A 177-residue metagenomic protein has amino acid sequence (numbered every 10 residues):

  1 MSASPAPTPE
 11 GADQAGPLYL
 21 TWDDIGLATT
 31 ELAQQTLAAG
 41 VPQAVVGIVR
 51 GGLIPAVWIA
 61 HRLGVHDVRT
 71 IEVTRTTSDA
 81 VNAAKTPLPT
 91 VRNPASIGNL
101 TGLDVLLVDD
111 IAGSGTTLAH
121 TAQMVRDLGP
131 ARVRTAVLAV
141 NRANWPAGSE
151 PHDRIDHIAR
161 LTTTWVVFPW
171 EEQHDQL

Functional and structural regions predicted by a protein language model:
M1-V41: Active-site-facing substrate-recognition patch
S2-A12, Q123-L177: PRPP-dependent phosphoribosyltransferase catalytic core
T29, V65-V105, T116-H120: Short, glycine/charge-rich flexible loops or terminal/linker lids adjacent to PRPP-binding catalytic cores
T36-V41, G98-T101, L128-G129: Glycine-rich phosphate-binding loop signature in dinucleotide/nucleotide-binding domains
V41-V49: Short glycine-rich phosphate-binding loop at a beta-alpha junction
A56-D67: Substrate-recognition/cap helix-loop segment adjacent to the acidic, metal-dependent catalytic center of Asp-based
T70, L107, T135-V137: Structural beta-sheet core signal
